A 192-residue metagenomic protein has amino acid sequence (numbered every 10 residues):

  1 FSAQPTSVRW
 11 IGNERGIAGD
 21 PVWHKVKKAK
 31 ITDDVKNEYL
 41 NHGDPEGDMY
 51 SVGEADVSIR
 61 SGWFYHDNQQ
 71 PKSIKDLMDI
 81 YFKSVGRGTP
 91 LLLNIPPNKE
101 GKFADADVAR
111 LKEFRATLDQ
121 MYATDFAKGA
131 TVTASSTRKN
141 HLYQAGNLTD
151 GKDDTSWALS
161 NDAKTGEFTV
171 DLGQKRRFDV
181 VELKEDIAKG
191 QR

Functional and structural regions predicted by a protein language model:
F1-T149, T155-D162, E182-E185: Mature catalytic domains of secreted/periplasmic carbohydrate-active enzymes
V85-R87, Q174-R177: Short, solvent-exposed loop/edge-beta patches enriched in aromatic
T89, F168, D179: Residue-level detector of short, conserved catalytic/binding motifs and their immediate flanks
S160-Q174: Short beta-strands within extracellular/lumenal beta-sheet-rich domains
R176-A188: A short beta-strand element within beta-rich, extracytoplasmic domains of secreted/secretory-pathway proteins
G190-R192: Short, surface-exposed beta-strand/strand-loop-strand elements in extracellular ectodomains
